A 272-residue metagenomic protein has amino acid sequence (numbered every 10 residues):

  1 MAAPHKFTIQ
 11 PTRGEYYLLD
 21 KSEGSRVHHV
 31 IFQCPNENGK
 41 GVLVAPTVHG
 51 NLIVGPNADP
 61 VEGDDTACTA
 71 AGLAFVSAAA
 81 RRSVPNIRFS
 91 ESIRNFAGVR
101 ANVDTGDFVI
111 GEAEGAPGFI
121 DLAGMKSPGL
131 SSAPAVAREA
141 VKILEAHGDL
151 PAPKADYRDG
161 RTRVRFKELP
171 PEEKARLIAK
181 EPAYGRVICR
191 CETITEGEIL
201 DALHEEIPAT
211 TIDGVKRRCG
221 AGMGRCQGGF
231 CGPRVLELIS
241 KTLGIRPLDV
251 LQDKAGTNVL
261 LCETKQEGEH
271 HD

Functional and structural regions predicted by a protein language model:
M1-G39, G63-A74: Predominantly flavin-linked oxidoreductase catalytic cores and closely associated redox partners
K6-F7, I87-E91, A152, I245-L251: Short, surface-exposed acidic
L18-K21, R100-G106, N258-E263: Short, solvent-exposed polar/charged micro-motifs at secondary-structure junctions
P35-G41, A45-H49, P60, D64-V187 (+3 more regions): C-terminal catalytic lobe of FAD-dependent flavoproteins
N57: Residues forming anionic-ligand binding surfaces in small-molecule and nucleic-acid pockets of primarily soluble enzymes
D64, T195-E206, G229-P247: Iron-sulfur (Fe-S) cluster-binding segments and ferredoxin-like electron-carrier domains, especially [2Fe-2S]
K216-P233, D249-H271: Short Fe-S-cluster ligation motifs
